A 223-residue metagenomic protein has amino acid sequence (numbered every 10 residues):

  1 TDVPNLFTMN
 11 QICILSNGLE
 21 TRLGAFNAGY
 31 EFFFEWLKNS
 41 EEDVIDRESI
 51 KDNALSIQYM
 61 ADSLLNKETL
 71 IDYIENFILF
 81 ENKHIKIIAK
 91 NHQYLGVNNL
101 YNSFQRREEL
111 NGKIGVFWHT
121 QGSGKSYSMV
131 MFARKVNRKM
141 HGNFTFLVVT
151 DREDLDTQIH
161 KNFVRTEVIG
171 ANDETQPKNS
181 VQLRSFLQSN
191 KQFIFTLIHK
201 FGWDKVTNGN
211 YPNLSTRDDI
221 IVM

Functional and structural regions predicted by a protein language model:
T1-D2, K178-Q182, K205-G209: Short alpha-helical segments and helix-capping/turn motifs at coil-helix boundaries
T1-T145, D154, Q158-G170, R217: ATP-dependent helicase/translocase motor core
L15, V149, M223: Generic enzyme active-site microenvironment
N17-L19, R152, T196-K200: A short beta-strand-to-loop transition that corresponds to the Sensor-1 phosphate-sensing loop of AAA+ P-loop ATPases
S40-V44, E174-K178, I221: Short, surface-exposed, polar/charged, turn-prone segments marking secondary-structure boundaries
N91-N99, S189-I198: Conserved long hydrophobic alpha-helices within structured protein cores
L147, E153-I194: Conserved nucleic-acid-binding Ia/Ib motif block in the N-terminal RecA-like helicase ATPase lobe
Q192-M223: Conserved RecA-like ASCE ATPase "motif II neighborhood" in helicase/translocase motors
